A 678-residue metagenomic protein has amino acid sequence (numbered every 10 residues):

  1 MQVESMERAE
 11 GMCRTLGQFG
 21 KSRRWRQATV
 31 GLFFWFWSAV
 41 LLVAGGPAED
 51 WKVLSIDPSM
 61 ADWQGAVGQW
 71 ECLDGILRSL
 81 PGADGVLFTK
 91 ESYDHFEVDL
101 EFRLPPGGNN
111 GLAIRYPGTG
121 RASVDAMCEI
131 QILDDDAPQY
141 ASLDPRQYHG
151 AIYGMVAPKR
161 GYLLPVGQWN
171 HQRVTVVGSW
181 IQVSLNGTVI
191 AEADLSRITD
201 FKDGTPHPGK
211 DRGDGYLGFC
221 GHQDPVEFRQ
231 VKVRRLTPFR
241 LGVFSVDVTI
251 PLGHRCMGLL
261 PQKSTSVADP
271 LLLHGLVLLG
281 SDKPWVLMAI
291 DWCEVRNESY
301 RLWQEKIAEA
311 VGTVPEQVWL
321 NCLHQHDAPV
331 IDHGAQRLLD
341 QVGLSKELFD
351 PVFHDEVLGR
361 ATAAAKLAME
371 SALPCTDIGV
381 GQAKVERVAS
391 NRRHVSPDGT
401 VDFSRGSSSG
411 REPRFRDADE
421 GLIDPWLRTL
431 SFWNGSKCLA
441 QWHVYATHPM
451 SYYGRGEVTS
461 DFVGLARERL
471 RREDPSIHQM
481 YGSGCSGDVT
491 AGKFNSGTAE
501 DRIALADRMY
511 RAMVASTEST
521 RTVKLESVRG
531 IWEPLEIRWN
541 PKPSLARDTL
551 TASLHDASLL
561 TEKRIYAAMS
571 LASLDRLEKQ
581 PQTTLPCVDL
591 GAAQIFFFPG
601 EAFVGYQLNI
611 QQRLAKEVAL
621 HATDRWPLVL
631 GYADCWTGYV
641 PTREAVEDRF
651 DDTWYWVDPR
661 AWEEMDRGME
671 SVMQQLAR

Functional and structural regions predicted by a protein language model:
M1, Y116, D194-D200, Q336 (+1 more regions): Short regulatory "switch" loops immediately downstream of catalytic or recognition motifs within protein catalytic
M1-R26: N-terminal secretory signal peptides that target proteins for export/translocation
A28-L41: Bacterial N-terminal signal peptides
G45-T237: Carbohydrate-interacting regions of secretory-pathway proteins
P238-H478, G482-S486, F494-A504, T517 (+1 more regions): Conserved beta-alpha junction segments in alpha/beta enzyme cores
M509: Anionic-ligand-binding alpha/beta catalytic cores of soluble enzymes and soluble regulatory domains that recognize
